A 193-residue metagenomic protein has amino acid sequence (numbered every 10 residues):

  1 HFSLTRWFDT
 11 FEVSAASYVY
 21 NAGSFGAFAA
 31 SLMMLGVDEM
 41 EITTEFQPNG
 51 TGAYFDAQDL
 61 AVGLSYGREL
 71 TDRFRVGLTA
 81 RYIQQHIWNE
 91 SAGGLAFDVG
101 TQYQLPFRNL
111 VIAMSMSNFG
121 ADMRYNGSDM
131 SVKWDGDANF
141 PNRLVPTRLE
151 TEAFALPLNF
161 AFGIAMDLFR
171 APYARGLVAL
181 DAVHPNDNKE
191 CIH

Functional and structural regions predicted by a protein language model:
H1, T5, T10-H193: Outer-membrane beta-barrel porins/channels
